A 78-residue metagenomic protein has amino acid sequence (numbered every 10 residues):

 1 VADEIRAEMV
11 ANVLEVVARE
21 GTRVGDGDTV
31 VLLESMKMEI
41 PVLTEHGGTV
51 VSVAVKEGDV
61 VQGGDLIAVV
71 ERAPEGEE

Functional and structural regions predicted by a protein language model:
V1-V13, T29-E45, R72, E77: Short beta-strand-turn/beta-hairpin segments enriched in glycine/proline and small hydrophobics that form edge-strand
M9, E15-R19, R23, S52-V55: Short histidine-centered loop motifs in beta-beta connectors
N12, R23, T49, V60 (+1 more regions): Generic "edge-of-domain/loop-turn" microfeature
R19-V30, E57-I67: Short, well-structured beta-strand-loop connectors
E45-A73: Short hydrophobic interaction/assembly module
